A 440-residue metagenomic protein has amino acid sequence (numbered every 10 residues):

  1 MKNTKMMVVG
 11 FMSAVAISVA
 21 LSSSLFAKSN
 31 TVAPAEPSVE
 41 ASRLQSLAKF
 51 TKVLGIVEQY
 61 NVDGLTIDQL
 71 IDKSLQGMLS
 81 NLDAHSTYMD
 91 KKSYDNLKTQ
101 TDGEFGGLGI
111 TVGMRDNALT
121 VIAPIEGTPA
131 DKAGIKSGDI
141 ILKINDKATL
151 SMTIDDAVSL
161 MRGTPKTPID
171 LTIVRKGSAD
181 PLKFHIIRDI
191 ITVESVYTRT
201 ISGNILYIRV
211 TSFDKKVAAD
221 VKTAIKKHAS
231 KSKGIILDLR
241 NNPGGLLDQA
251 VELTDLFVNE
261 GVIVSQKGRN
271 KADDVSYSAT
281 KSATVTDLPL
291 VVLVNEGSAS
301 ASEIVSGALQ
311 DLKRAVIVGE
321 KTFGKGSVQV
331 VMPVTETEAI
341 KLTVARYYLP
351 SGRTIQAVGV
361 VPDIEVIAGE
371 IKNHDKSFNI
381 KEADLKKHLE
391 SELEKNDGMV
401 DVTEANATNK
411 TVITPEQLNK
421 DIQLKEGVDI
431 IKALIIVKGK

Functional and structural regions predicted by a protein language model:
K2-K5, V9-G10, N30-T31, Y197-K440: C-terminal "post-core" interaction segments
K2-S86, L119, S232, M399-K440: Terminal targeting/pro-maturation regions of precursor/exported proteins
Q45, E126-D139, E194-Y197: PDZ/PDZ-like domain micro-motif
L54, A130-T153, I235-D238: Conserved PDZ fold ligand-binding element
G55-D63, L75-T87, D102, K143-D146 (+7 more regions): Sec-exported extracytoplasmic/periplasmic mature domains
K73, H85-A123: PDZ/PDZ-like peptide-tail recognition elements
N117-T120, L142, D156-Y197, T343-V344: PDZ-domain C-terminal substructure recognizer with occasional recognition of PDZ-binding tails
I140-T172, Q249, K325-V331: PDZ domains, with a preference for the canonical peptide-binding region formed by the helix
